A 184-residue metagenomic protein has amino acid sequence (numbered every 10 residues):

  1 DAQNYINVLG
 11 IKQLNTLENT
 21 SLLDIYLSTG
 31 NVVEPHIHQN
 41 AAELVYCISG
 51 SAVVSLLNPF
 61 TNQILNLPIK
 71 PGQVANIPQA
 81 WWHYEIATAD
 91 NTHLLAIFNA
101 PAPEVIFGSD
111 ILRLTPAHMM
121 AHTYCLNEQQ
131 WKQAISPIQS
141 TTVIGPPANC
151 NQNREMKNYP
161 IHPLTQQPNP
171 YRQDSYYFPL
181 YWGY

Functional and structural regions predicted by a protein language model:
D1-T20, D110, T123-Y184: A short, N-terminal "cap"/entry segment at the start of jelly-roll beta-barrel domains of the cupin/DSBH fold
V8-G10, L23-N40, P68-P71: Conserved short histidine dyad/triad with adjacent acidic residue
L22-Y26, L44, N66, V74-N76 (+1 more regions): Conserved hydrophobic/aromatic beta-strand scaffold that supports enzyme active sites
I37-Q39, Y46-C47, A87-D90: Short glycine/proline-enriched turns and hinge-like loops at secondary-structure junctions
N40-N58: Glycine- and acidic-residue-biased ligand/ion/polar-headgroup-sensing regions
P59-Q79: Short acidic-glycine-tyrosine-enriched beta hairpin
P68-K70, Q79-I106: Ligand-binding loop in jelly-roll beta-barrel domains
